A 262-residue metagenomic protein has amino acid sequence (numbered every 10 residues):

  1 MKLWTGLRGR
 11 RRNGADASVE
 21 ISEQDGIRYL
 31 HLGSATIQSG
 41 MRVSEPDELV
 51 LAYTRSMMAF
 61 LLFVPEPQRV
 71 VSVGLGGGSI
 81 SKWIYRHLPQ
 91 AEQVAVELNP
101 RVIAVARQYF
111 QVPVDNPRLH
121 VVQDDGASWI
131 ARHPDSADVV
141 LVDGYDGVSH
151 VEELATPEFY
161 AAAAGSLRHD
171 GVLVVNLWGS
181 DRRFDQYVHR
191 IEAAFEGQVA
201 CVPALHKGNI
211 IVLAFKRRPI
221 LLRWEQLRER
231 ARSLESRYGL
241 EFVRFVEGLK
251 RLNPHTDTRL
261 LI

Functional and structural regions predicted by a protein language model:
M1-D25, Y29, I37-S44, I210-I262: SAM/dcSAM-binding transferase cores
A35-S39, Y145-V148, L173: A short, flexible beta-alpha/helix-coil linker loop
D47-G165, H169, I262: The AdoMet/dcAdoMet-binding core of the Class I SAM-like
S81-K82, V151, F184-D185, R223-W224: Short glycine-/acidic-enriched loop or helix-start segments at secondary-structure transitions that form or flank
Q90, N116-R118, D170, E196-Q198 (+1 more regions): A generic structural signal for alpha->beta connector loops
H150, L177-D181, P254-L261: Alpha-helical subdomain
E158-L221: C-terminal substrate-binding/active-site "lid" region of AdoMet-derived donor-dependent transferases
